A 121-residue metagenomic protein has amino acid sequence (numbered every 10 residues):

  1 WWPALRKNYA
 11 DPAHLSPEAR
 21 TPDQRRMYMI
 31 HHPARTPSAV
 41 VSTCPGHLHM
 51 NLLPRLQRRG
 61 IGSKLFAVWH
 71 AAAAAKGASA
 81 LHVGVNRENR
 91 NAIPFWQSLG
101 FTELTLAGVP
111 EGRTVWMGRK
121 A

Functional and structural regions predicted by a protein language model:
W1-H49: Conserved acyl-donor/pantetheine-binding loop and adjacent beta-alpha core of acyl/acetyltransferases and related
A19-R25, P54, R87-N91: N-terminal start-of-chain detector that recognizes signal peptides and the immediate post-cleavage beginning
T36, L53, G84: Conserved short-loop catalytic and cofactor-binding motifs
A39, L56, S79-A80: Short, contiguous strand/loop micro-motifs
C44, N86-I93, Q97-L99, T105-A121: C-terminal "cap" of GNAT-fold acetyltransferases
C44-G46, M50, A73-N86: Conserved GNAT acetyl-CoA-binding A-motif
H49-L52, R58-A75, P94-S98: Conserved acetyl-CoA-binding loop-helix of GNAT-fold acetyltransferases
